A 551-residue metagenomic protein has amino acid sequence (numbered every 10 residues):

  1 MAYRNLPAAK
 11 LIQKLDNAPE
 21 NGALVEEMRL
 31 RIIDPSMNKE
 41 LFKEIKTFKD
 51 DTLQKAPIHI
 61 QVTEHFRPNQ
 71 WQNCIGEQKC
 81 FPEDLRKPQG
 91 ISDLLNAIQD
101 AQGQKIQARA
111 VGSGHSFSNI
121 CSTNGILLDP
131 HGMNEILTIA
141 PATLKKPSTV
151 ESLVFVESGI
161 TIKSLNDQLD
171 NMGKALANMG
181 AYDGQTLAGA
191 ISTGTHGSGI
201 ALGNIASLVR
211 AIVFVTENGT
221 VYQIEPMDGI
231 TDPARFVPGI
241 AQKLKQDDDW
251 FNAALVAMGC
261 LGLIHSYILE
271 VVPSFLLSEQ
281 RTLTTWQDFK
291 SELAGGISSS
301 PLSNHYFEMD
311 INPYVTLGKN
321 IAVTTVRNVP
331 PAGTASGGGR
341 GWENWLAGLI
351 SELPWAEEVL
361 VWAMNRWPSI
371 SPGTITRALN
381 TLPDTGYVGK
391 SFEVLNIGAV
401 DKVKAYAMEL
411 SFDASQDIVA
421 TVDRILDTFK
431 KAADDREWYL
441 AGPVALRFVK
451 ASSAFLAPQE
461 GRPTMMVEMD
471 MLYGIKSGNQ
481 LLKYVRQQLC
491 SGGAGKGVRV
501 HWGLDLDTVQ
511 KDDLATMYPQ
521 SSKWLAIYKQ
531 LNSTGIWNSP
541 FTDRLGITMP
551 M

Functional and structural regions predicted by a protein language model:
D16-E26, I33-N38: Charged, low-complexity interaction regions
F42-C80: N-terminal regions that are enriched for targeting/export leaders and immediately downstream pro/stem segments
G76-V150, V154-G159, K163-A181, G194-G199: Glycine-rich N-terminal segment of FAD-binding domains in flavoprotein oxidoreductases, spanning the beta-loop-helix
R109-S113, Y306-N312, G389-S391, A407-L410 (+2 more regions): A short glycine-rich, hydrophobically flanked beta-strand micro-motif that places a catalytic Asp/Glu for divalent metal
S118-I139, G197-Y222, L263-S266, E270: Structural signature of FAD isoalloxazine-binding scaffolds in flavoprotein oxidoreductases
R210-D423, D427, E437-L440: C-terminal substrate-binding/cap subdomain adjacent to the FAD-binding core in PCMH-type and related FAD-linked
K319-R327, L379-S391, K450-P463, K511-S521: Short glycine/threonine-rich loop-to-helix capping motif typified by GTGT followed within a few residues by an Asp-Pro
V394-G398, S477, L481, Q487-M551: Activity-critical C-terminal alpha-helical subdomain
